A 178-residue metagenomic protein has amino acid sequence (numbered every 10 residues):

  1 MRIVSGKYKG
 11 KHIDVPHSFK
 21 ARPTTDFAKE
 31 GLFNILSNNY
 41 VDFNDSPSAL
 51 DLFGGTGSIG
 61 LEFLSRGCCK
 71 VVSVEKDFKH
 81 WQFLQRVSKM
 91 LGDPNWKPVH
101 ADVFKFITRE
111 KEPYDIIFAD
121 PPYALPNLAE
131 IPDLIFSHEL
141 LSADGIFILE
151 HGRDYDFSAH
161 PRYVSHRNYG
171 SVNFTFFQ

Functional and structural regions predicted by a protein language model:
M1-Q178: Class I S-adenosyl-L-methionine-dependent methyltransferase catalytic core
